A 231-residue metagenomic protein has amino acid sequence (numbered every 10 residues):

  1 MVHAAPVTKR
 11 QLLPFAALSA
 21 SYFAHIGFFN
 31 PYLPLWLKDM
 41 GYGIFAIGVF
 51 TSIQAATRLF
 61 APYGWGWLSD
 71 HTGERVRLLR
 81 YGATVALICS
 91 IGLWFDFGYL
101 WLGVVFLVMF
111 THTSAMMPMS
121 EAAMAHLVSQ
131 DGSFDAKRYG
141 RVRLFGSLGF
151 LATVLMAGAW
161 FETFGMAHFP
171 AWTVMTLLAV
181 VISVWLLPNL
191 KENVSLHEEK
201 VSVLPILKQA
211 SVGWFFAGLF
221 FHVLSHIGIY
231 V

Functional and structural regions predicted by a protein language model:
V2-R58, S211-V231: Helix-loop boundary and gating motifs at the non-cytosolic
A20, C89-S90, Y99-M117, F220-F221: Hydrophobic core of transmembrane alpha-helices in multi-pass small-molecule transporters, especially MFS/SLC-type
A55-Y63, F150-L151: Residue-level signature of mid-helix packing/kink "hotspots" within the transmembrane helices of 12-pass Major
D70-A83: Cytoplasmic membrane-interface "Motif A"-like loop-to-helix N-cap segments of 12-TM Major Facilitator Superfamily
T84-G98, W185: C-terminal ends and interior cores of transmembrane alpha-helices in multi-pass membrane transporters/permeases
V105-F145: Cytoplasmic helix-loop-helix junction between adjacent transmembrane helices in 12-TM secondary transporters
H168-W185: Symmetry-related core transmembrane helices of the 12-TM Major Facilitator Superfamily/SLC fold
W185-P205: Flexible cytoplasmic inter-helical loops of multi-pass small-molecule transporters
